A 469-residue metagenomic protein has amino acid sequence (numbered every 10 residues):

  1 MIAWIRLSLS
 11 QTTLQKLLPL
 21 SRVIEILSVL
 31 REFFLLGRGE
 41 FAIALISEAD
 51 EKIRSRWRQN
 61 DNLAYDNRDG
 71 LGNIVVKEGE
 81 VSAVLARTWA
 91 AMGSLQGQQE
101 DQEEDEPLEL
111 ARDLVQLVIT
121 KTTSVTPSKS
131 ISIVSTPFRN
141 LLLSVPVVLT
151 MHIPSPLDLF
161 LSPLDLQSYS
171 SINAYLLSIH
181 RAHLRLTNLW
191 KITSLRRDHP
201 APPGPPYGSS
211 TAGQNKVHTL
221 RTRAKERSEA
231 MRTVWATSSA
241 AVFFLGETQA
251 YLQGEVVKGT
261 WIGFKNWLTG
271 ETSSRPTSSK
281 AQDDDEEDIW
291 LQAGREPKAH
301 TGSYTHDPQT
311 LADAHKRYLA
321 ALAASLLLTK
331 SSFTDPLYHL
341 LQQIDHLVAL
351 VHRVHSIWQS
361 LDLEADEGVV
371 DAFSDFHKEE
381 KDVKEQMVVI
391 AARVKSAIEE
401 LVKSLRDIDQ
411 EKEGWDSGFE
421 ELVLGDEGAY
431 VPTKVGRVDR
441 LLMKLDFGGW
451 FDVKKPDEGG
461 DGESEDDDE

Functional and structural regions predicted by a protein language model:
M1-E469: Long alpha-helical rod scaffolds of large eukaryotic non-enzymatic complex subunits
